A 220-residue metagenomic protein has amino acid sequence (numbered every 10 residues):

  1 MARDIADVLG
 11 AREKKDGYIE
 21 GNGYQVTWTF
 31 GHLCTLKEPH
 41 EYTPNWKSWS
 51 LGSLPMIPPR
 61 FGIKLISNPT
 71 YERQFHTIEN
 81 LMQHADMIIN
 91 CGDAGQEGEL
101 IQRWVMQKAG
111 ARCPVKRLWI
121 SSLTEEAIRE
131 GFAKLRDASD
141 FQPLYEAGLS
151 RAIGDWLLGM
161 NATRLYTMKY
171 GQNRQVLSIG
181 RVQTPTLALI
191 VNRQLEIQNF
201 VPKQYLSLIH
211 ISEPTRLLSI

Functional and structural regions predicted by a protein language model:
M1-W156, M160: Intrinsically disordered, low-complexity regulatory segments
E97-E99, E196, E213: Acidic-residue sensor for enzyme active/binding pockets
K116-L123, V176-G180, L218: Short, exposed beta-strand "edge-strand" segments with a Pro/Gly-rich flavor and a Y/T-containing core
A127-L208: C-terminal or mid-to-C-terminal helical accessory/interaction module adjacent to the motor/catalytic core
I209-I220: Single conserved hydrophobic/aromatic residue that forms the stacking wall/gate of nucleotide- or nucleobase-binding
